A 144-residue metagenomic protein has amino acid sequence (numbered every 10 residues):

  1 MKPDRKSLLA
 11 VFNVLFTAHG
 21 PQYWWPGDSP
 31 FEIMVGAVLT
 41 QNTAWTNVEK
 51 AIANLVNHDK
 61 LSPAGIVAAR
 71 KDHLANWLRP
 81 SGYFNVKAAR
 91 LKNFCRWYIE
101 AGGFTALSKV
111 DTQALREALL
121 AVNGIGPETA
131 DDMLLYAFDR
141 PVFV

Functional and structural regions predicted by a protein language model:
K2-V144: Catalytic cores of DNA base-excision repair glycosylases
